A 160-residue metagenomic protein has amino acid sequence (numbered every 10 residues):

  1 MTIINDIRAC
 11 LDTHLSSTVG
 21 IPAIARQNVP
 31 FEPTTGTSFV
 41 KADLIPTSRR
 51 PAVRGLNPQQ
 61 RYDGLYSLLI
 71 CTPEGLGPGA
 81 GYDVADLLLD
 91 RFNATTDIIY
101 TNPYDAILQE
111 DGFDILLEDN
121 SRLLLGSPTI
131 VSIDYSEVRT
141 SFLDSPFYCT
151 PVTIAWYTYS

Functional and structural regions predicted by a protein language model:
M1-A23, I45-S160: Charged, amphipathic alpha-helical segments and their flanking helix caps
A25-G36: Short acidic low-complexity segments
T34-V40, S145-Y148: A short, glycine/Asx- and small/polar-enriched loop/turn that sits immediately N-terminal to a beta-strand
